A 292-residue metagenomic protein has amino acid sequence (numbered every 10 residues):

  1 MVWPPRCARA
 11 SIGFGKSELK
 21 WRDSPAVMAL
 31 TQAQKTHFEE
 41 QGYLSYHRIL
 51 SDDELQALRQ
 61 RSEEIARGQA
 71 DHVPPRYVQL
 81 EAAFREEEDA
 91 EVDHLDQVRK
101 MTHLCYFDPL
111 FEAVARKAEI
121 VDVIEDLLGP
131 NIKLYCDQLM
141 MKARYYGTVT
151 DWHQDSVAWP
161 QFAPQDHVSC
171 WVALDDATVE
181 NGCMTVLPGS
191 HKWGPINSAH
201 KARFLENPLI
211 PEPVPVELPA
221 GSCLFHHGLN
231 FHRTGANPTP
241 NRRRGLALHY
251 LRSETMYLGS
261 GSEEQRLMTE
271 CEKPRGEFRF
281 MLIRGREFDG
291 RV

Functional and structural regions predicted by a protein language model:
L19-Q41, H47-W152, A158-Q161, C271 (+1 more regions): Non-heme Fe(II)-dependent double-stranded beta-helix
T36, A177-G235, T255, E272-P274 (+1 more regions): Double-stranded beta-helix
G68-V73, E86-V92, C223, N230-V292: Non-heme Fe(II)/2-oxoglutarate
D155-A158, H167, R233-N237: Glycine-rich phosphate/pyrophosphate-binding beta-alpha loops
P160-V179, E217, H249-R252: Short, conserved beta-strand element in jelly-roll/cupin
